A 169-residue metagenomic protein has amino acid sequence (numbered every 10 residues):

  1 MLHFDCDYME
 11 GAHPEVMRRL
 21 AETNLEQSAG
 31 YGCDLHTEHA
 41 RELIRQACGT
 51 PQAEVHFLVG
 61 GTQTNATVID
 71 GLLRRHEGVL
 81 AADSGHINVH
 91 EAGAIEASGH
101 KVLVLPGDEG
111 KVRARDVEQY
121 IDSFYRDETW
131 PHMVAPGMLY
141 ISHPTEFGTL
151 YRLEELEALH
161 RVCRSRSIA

Functional and structural regions predicted by a protein language model:
H3-C6, V55-V59, A81-A82, I141 (+2 more regions): General beta-strand structural signal in soluble alpha/beta enzymes
D7-A12: Short polar catalytic/cofactor-binding loops
H13-G61, A82-N88, A94: Conserved N-terminal alpha-helix of the aminotransferase class I/II PLP-enzyme fold
Q52-L73, L103-G110: Conserved core of the PLP fold type I
G71-V89, E118: Conserved PLP-anchoring active-site segment centered on the Schiff-base-forming lysine
G99-A158: PLP-dependent aminotransferase-class I/II
S165-R166: Helix C-cap/helix->beta junction micro-motif
